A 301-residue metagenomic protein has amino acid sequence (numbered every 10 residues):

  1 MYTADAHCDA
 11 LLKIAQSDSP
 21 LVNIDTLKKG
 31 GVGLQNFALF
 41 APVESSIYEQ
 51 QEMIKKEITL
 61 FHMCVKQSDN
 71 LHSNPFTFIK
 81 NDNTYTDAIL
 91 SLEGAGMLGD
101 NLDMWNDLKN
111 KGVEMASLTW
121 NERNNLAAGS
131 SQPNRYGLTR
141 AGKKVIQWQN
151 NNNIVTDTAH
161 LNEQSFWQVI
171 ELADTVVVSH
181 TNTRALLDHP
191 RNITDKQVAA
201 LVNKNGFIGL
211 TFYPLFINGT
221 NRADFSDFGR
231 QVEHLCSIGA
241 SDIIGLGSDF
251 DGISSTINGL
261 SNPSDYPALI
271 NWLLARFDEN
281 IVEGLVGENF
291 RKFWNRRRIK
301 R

Functional and structural regions predicted by a protein language model:
M1-N36: An N-terminally biased module of ancient metal coordination in phosphate/nucleic-acid-related enzymes
Y2-D5, L34, D87-S91, E114-M115 (+4 more regions): Structural preference for beta-strand elements that scaffold enzyme active sites
H7, L27, G112, T156 (+3 more regions): Conserved, mostly hydrophobic/aromatic
H7-L11, F40-P42, S91-A95, N121-R123 (+4 more regions): Active-site beta-loop-alpha junctions enriched in small/polar residues
T26-D103, S130-Y136, R140-K143, Q147 (+2 more regions): A metal-dependent hydrolase metal-coordination microenvironment
D100-N110, Q132-V177, P190-K204, S226-D242: Histidine/acidic residue-rich metal-binding segments in metalloenzymes
G239-L260: Short acidic/histidine-rich active-site segments
S261-R301: Mid-to-C-terminal alpha-helical segments outside catalytic/metal-binding sites
